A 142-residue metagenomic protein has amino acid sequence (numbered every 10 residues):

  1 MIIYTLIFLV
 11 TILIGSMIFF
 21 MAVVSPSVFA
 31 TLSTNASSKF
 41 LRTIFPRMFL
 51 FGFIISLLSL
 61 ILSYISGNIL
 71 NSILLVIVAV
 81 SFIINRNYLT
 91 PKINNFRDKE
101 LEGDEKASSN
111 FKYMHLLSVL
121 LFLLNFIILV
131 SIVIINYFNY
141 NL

Functional and structural regions predicted by a protein language model:
M1-L142: Polytopic transmembrane helical bundles with strong interfacial aromatic enrichment
